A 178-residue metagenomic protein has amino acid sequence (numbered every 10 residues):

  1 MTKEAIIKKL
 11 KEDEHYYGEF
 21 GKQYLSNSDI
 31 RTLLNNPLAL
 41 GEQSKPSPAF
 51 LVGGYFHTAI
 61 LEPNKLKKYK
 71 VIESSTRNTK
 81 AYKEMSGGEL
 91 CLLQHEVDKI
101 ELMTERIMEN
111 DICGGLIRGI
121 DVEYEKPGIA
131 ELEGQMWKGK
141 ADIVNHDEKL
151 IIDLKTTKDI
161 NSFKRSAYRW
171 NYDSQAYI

Functional and structural regions predicted by a protein language model:
M1-K138: Metal-dependent nuclease catalytic cores that hydrolyze phosphodiester bonds in DNA/RNA, characterized by
V122, K126-I178: Mg2+/Mn2+-dependent nuclease catalytic core
